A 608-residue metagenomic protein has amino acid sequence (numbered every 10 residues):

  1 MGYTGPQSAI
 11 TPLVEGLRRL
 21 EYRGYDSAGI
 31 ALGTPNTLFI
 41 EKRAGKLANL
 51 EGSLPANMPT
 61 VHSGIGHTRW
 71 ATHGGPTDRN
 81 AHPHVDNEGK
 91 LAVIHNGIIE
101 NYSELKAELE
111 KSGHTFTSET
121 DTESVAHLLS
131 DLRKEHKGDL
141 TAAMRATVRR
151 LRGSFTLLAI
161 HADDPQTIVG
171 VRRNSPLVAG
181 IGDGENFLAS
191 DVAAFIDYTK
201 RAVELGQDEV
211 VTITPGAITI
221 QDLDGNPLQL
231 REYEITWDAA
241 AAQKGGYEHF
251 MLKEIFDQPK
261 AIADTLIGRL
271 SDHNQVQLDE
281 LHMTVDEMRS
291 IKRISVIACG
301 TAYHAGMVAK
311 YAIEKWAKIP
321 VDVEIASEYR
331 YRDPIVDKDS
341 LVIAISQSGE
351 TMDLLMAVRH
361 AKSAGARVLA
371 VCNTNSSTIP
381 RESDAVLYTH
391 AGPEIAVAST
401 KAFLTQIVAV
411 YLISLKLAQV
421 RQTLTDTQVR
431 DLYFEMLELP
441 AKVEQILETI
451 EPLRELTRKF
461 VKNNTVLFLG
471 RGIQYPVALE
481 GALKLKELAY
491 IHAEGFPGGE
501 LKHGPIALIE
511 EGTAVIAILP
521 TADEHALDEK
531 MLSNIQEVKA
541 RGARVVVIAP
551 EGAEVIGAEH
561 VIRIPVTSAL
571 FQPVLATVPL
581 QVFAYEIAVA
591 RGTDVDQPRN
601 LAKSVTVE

Functional and structural regions predicted by a protein language model:
M1-H249, K260-K292, Y331, E444-L447 (+2 more regions): Conserved short alpha-helical segments that host acidic/polar catalytic motifs at enzyme active sites
A92-N96, I255, R599: C-terminal interaction segments
D163-D164, R173-L177, D183-G184, A202-G246 (+2 more regions): A SIS-like phosphosugar-recognition module
